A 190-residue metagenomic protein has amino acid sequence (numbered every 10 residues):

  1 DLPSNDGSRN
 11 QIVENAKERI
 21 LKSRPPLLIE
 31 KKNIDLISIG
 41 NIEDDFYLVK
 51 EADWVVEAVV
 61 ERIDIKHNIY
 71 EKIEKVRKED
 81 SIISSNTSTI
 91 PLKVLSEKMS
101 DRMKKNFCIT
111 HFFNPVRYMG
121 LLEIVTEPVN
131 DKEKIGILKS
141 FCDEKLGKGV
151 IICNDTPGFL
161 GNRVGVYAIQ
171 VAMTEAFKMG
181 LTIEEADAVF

Functional and structural regions predicted by a protein language model:
L2-I83, I90-V94, K98-D101, L121-L122: Rossmann-like NAD(P)-binding element
Q11-N15, R19, I65, E133-E144 (+1 more regions): A non-catalytic, amphipathic alpha-helix used as a structural packing/dimerization or gating element in enzyme scaffolds
E18, K22-P25, K75-K78, G136 (+2 more regions): Generic secondary-structure signature for well-ordered alpha-helical cores
I29-K32, N106, E133-K134, G180-E184: A short alpha-helix-loop-beta-strand transition element characteristic of N-terminal alpha/beta dinucleotide-binding
E79-R163, Y167, A188: Rossmann-fold dinucleotide-binding core
R163, F177-F190: Acidic, glycine-rich segments within the central catalytic cores of soluble metabolic enzymes that bind/position
Y167-M173: Alpha-helical scaffold elements that line and support the substrate/ligand-binding pocket of soluble hydrolases
